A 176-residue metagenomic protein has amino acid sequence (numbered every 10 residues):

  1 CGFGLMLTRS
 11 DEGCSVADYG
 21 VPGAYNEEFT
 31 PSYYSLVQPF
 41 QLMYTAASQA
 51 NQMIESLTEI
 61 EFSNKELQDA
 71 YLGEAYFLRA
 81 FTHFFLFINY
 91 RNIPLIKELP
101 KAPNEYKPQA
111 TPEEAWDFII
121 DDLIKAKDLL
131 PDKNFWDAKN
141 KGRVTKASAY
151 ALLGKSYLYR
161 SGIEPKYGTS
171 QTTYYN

Functional and structural regions predicted by a protein language model:
C1-T8: Hydrophobic alpha-helical membrane-insertion signals
C14-Y90, N104-D117, L123-K139: Conserved, well-structured interaction surfaces
Y44, S48, A147, A151-L152: A structural signal for well-ordered alpha-helical segments within the folded catalytic domains of diverse enzymes
F87-I88, P94, Y159-G168: Short coil/turn linking the two alpha-helices of tandem helical-hairpin repeats
I93, K101-A102: Solvent-exposed loop/turn segments at secondary-structure junctions within structured extracellular/periplasmic domains
K97-L99, E164-N176: Acidic, serine/threonine/proline-rich low-complexity intrinsically disordered regions
